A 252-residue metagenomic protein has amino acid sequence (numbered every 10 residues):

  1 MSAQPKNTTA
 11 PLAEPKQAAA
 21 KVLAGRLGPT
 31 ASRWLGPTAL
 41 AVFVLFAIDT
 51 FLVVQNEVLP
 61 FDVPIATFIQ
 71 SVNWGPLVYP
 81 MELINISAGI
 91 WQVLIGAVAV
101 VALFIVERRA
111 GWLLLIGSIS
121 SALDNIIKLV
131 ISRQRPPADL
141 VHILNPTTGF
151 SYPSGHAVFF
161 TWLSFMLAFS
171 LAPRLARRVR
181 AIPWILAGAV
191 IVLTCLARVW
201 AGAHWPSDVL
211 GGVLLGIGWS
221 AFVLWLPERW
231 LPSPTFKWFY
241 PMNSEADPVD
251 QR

Functional and structural regions predicted by a protein language model:
S2-Q92, V130-N145, Q251: N-terminal transmembrane-helix/juxtamembrane module of multi-pass inner/ER membrane proteins
A19-L27, V101-R109, L167-L175, F222-E228: Structural signal for the C-terminal ends of transmembrane alpha-helices and the immediately following loop
S32-A41, A97-A122: Interfacial segments of alpha-helical transmembrane regions
F46-I48, I119-I126, A189-V199: Aromatic-anchored segments of alpha-helical transmembrane domains
I65, I84, I127, H156 (+1 more regions): Divalent metal-coordination and catalytic microenvironments
N85-E107, T161-S164, L171: Hydrophobic alpha-helical transmembrane segments
L113-H142, W200-P206: Hydrophobic alpha-helical transmembrane segments of integral membrane proteins
L140-R252: Membrane-embedded catalytic cores of phosphoryl/pyrophosphoryl-handling enzymes
